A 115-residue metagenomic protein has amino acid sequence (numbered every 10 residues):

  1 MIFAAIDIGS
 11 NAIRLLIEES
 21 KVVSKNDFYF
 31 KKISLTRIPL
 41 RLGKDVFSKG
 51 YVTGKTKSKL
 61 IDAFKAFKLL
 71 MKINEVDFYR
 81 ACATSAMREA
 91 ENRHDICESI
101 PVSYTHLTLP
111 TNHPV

Functional and structural regions predicted by a protein language model:
I2-A4, I8-P101: Conserved phosphate-binding loops in N-terminal lobes of ATP-dependent enzymes of the actin/Hsp70/sugar-kinase
T105-T111: Conserved small/polar residues in nucleotide/adenosyl-binding loops
